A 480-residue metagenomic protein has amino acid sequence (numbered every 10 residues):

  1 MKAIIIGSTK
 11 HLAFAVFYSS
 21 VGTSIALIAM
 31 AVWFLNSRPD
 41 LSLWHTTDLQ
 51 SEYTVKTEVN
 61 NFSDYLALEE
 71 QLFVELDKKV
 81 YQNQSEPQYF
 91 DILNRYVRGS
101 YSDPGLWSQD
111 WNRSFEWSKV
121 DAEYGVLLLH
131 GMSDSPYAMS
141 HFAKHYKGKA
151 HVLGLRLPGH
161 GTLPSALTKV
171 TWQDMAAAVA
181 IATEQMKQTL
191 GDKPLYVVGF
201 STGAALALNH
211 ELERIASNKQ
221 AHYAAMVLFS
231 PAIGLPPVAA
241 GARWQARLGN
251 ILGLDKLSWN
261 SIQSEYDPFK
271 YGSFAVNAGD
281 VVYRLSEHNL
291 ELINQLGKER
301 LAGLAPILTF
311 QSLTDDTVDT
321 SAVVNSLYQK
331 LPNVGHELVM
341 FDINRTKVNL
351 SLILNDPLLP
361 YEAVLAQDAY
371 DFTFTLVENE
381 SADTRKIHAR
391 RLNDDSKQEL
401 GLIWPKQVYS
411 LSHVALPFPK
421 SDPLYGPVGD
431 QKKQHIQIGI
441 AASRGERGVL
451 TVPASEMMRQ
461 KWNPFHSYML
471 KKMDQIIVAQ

Functional and structural regions predicted by a protein language model:
K2-G125, A221, L400-Y409, L416-P417 (+3 more regions): Flexible, membrane-associating and regulatory peripheral segments of lipid-active enzymes
L27, E116-V120, K270-R447, N463-K471 (+1 more regions): Serine-hydrolase catalytic core
D103-H160: Short, surface-exposed "cap/lid" segments of acyl-processing enzymes
H141, N209-E213: Active-site signature of alpha/beta-hydrolase-fold catalytic machinery across serine- and Asp/Cys-nucleophile hydrolases
L163-Y196: Catalytic nucleophile-loop/oxyanion-hole region of alpha/beta-hydrolase and closely related hydrolase-like folds
V197-G199, F229, F310: Short beta-strand immediately N-terminal to the catalytic nucleophile in serine-hydrolase-like folds
V198-A207: Gly/Ala-rich beta-loop-alpha elbow adjacent to hydrolase catalytic centers
M226-V238, I343: Active-site nucleophile loop of the alpha/beta-hydrolase fold
